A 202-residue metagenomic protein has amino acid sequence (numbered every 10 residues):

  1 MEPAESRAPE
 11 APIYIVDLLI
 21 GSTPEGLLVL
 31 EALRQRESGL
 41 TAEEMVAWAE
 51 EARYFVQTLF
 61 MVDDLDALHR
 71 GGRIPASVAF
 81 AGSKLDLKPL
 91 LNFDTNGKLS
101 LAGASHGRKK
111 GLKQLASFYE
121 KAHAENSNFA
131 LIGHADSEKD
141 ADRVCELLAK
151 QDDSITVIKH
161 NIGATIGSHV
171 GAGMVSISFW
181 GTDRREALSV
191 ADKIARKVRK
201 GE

Functional and structural regions predicted by a protein language model:
M1-Y14, I20-E202: Mixed-charge interfacial surface used for oligomerization/domain docking and macromolecular partner engagement
